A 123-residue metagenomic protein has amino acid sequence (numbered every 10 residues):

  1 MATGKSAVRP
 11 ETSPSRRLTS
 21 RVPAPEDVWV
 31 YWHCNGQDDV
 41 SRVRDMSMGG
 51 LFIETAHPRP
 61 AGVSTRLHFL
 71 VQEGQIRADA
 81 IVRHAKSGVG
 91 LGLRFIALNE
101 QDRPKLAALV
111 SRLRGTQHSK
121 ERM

Functional and structural regions predicted by a protein language model:
M1-M48, A107-M123: N-terminal helix initiation/capping motif
T19, E54-P60: Short, surface-exposed secondary-structure edge patches
E26-W32, G62-Q75: Short conserved beta-strand and strand-loop elements enriched in small hydrophobics with frequent Asp/Gly
W32, D45, V82-K86, A97: A residue-level detector for short acidic-glycine micro-motifs
N35, M48, P58-P60, Q72-G74 (+1 more regions): Short strand-connecting beta-turns/loops that link adjacent beta-strands
S41, A78-R83: Short beta-strand-centered aromatic/proline hotspots
L51-T55, G88-A97: Short, solvent-exposed secondary-structure boundary/capping segments
V63-V71, P104-R114: Extended Gly/Ser/Thr-rich low-complexity repeat segments, especially those forming or decorating extracellular
